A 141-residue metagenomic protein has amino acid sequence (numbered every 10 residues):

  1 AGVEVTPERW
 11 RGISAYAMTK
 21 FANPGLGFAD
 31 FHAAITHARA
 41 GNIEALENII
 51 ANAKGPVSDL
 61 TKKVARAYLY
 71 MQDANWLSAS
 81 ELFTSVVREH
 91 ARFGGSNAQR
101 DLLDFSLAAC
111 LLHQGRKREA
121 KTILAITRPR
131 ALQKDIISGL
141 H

Functional and structural regions predicted by a protein language model:
A1, A22-F31, G55-A65, S96-F105 (+1 more regions): Generic helix N-cap/helix-start motif at coil->alpha-helix transitions
A1-H32, T36-H37: Long, ordered, amphipathic alpha-helical scaffolds
V3-E4, R39-G41, F93-G94, G115 (+1 more regions): Short coil/turn linking the two alpha-helices of tandem helical-hairpin repeats
V5-K20, I43-K54, L77-V87, R116-T127: Alpha-helical repeat scaffolds
F28, R39-N42, I50-N52, Q72: Detector for outer-membrane/organellar transmembrane beta-barrel domains, recognizing the amphipathic beta-strand
D59-T61, A74-C110: Generic long, charged, amphipathic alpha-helical segments
